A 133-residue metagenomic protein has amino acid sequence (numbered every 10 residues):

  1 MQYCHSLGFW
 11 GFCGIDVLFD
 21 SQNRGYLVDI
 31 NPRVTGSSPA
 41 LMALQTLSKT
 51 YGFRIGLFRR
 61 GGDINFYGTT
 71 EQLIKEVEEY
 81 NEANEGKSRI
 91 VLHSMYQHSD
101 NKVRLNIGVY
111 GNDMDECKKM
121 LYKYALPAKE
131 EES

Functional and structural regions predicted by a protein language model:
M1-S133: ATP-dependent carboxylate activation and anion-phosphoryl transfer catalytic cores that bind Mg-ATP to form
